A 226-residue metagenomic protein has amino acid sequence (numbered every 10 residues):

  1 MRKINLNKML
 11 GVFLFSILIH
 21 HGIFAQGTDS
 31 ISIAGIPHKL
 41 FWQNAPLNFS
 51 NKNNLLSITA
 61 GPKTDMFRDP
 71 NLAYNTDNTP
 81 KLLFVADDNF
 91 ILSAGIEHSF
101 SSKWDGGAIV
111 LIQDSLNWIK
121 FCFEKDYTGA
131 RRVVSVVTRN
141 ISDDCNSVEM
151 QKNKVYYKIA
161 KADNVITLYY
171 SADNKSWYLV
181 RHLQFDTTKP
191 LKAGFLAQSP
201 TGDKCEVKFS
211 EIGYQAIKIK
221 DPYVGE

Functional and structural regions predicted by a protein language model:
M1-S30: Bacterial Sec-dependent N-terminal signal peptides
Q26-E226: Extracellular glycan-recognition regions
